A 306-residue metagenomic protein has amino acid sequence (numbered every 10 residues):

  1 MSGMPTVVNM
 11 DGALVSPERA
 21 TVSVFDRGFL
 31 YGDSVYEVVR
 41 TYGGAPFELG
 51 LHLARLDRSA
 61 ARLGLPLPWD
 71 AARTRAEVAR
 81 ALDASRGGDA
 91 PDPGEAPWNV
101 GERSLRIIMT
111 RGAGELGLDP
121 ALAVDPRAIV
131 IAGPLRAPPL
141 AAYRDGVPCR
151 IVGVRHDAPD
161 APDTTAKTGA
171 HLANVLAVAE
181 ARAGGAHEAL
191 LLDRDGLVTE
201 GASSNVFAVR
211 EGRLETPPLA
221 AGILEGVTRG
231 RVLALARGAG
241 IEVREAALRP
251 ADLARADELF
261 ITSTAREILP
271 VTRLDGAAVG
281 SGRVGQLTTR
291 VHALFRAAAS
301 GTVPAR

Functional and structural regions predicted by a protein language model:
M1-L190, R194-L197, A234-R306: Conserved alpha/beta cores of soluble small-molecule-handling proteins
R27, R210, E225-R229, V291-H292: A short, polar/proline- and glycine-enriched secondary-structure boundary/capping micro-motif
L190, L197-L219, L224-E225: Glycine- and Gly-Pro-enriched alpha-helical subdomains that act as flexible, kink-prone "lid/hinge" or packing modules
A202, G222-G240, G276: Catalytic-pocket segment enriched in acidic/His residues
S204-N205, G230, R266-L269: Glycine-centered loop/turn positions within well-structured domains that cap or flank conserved ligand/cofactor-binding
